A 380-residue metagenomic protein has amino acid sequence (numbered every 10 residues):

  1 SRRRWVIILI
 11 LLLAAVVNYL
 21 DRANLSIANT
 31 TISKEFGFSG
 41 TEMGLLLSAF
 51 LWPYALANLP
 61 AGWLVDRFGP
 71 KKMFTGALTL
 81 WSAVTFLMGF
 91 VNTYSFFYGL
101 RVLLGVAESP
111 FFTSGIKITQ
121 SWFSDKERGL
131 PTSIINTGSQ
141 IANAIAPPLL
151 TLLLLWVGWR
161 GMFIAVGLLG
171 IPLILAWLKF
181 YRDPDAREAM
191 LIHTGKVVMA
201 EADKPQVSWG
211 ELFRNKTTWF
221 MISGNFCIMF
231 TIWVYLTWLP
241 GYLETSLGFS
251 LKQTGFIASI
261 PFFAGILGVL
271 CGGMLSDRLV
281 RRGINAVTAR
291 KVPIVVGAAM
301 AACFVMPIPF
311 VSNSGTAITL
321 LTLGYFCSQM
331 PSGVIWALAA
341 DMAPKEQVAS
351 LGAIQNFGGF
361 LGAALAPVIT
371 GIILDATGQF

Functional and structural regions predicted by a protein language model:
S1, D185-I222, S246-F249: Juxtamembrane intracellular "pre-TM" segments in multi-pass secondary transporters
L25-S26, F213-G272, S328-S332, W336 (+2 more regions): Extracytoplasmic gate region of multi-pass secondary transporters
I32-S33, L64-V65, L149-V157, L243-E244 (+3 more regions): Interfacial helix-cap and linker-helix signal at transmembrane-aqueous boundaries of multi-pass secondary transporters
G37, G69, F90-F96, A107 (+3 more regions): Helix-breaking motifs and short loop linkers at transmembrane-helix boundaries and internal kinks in secondary membrane
L56-S95: Conserved MFS/SLC helix-loop-helix module at the cytosolic interface between two early adjacent transmembrane helices
K72-F86, V287-V305: Structural signature of the two symmetry-related core transmembrane helices
L100-I141: Cytoplasmic helix-loop-helix junction between adjacent transmembrane helices in 12-TM secondary transporters
I135-A186: Helix-loop-helix hairpin linking two adjacent transmembrane segments in secondary transporters
